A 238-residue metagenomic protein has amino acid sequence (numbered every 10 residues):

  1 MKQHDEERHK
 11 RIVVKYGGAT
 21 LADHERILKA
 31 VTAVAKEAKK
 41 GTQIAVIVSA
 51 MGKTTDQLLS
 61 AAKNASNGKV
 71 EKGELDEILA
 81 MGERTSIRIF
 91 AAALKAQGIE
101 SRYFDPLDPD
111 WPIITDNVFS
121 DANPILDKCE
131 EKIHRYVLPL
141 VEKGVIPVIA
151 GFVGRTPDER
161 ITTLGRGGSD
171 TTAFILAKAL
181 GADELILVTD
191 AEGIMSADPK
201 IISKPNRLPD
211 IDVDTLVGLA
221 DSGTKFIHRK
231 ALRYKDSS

Functional and structural regions predicted by a protein language model:
M1-Y234: Nucleotide/pyrophosphate-binding catalytic subdomain
D236-S238: Short, intrinsically disordered, charge-balanced linker/junction segments flanking boundaries in proteins
